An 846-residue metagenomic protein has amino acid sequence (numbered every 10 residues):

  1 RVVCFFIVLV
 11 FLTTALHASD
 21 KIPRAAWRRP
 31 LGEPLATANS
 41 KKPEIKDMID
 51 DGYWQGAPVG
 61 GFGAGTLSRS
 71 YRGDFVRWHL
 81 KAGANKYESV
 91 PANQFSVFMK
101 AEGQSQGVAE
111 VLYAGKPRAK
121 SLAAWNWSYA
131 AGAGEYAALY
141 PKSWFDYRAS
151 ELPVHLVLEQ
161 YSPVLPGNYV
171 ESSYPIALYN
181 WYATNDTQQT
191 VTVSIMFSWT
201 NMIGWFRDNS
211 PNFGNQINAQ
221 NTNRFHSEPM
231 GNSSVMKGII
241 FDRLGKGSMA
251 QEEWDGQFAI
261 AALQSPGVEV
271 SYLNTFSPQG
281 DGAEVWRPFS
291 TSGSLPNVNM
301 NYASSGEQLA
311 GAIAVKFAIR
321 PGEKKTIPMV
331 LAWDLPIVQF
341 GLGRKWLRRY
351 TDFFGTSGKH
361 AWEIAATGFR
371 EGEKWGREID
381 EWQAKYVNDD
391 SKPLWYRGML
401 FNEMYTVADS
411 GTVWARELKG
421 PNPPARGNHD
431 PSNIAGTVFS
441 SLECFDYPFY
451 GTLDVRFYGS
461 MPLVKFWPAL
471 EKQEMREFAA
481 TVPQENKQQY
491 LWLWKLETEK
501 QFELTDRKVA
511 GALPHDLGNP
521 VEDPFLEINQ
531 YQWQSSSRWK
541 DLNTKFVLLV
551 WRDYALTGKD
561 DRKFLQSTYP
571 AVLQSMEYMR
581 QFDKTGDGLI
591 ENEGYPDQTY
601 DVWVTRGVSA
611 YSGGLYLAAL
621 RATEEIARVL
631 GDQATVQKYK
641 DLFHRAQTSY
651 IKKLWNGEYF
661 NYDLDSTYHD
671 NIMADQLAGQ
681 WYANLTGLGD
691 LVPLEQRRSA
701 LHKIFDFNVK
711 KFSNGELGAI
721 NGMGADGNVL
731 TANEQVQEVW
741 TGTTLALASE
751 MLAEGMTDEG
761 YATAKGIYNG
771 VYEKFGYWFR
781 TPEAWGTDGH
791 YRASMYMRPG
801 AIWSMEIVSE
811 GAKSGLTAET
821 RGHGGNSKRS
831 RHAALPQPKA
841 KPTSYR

Functional and structural regions predicted by a protein language model:
C4-T14: Bacterial N-terminal signal peptides
A18-K42, I49, A149-P153, S162-I176 (+9 more regions): Acidic/polar, glycine-enriched structural segments that form the non-catalytic walls/loops of the carbohydrate-binding
S19-Q106, L112-G115, G427-H429: Beta-strand-rich N-terminal accessory domains
T66, S70-Y71, N185-V191, W199-R207 (+14 more regions): A generic secondary-structure signal for well-formed alpha-helical elements
S68, G73, A84-E151, D242-S292: An extended acidic
S96-A101, G107-S121, N185, N232 (+11 more regions): Aromatic-rich carbohydrate-recognition surfaces in CAZymes
P393-C444, P483-S537, K584-G607, R645-T741 (+3 more regions): Extended glycan-interaction surfaces of carbohydrate-active proteins
L453-P483, N543-L548, Q566, P570 (+7 more regions): Active-site core of glycosidic bond-cleaving carbohydrate-active enzymes
